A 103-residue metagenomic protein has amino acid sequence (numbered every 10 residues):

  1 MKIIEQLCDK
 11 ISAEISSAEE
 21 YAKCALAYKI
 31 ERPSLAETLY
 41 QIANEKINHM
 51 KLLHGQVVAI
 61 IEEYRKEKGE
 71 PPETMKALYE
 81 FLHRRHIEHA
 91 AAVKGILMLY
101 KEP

Functional and structural regions predicted by a protein language model:
M1-P103: Non-heme di-metal
